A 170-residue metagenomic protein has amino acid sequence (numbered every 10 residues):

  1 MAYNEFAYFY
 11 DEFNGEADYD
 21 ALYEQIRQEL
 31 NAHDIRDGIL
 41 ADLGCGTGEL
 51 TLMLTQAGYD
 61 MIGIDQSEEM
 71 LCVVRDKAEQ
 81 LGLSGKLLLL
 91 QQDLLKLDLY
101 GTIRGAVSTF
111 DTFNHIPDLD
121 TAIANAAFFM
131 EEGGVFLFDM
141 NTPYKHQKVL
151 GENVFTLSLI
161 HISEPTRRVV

Functional and structural regions predicted by a protein language model:
M1-R36: Conserved class I S-adenosyl-L-methionine
D37-G44: Conserved class I S-adenosyl-L-methionine
A41, E49-K96: Class I SAM-dependent methyltransferase SAM/SAH-binding core
D98-G105: A short acidic, Gly/Pro-enriched loop at the edge of an enzyme's catalytic core that lines a small-molecule cofactor
N114-H115: A short His-aromatic
D120-E132: A short glycine-rich, Lys/Arg-flanked "PGG" loop and its adjoining helix->strand segment in the class I
L137-L159: Conserved class I S-adenosyl-L-methionine
I160-V170: Single conserved hydrophobic/aromatic residue that forms the stacking wall/gate of nucleotide- or nucleobase-binding
